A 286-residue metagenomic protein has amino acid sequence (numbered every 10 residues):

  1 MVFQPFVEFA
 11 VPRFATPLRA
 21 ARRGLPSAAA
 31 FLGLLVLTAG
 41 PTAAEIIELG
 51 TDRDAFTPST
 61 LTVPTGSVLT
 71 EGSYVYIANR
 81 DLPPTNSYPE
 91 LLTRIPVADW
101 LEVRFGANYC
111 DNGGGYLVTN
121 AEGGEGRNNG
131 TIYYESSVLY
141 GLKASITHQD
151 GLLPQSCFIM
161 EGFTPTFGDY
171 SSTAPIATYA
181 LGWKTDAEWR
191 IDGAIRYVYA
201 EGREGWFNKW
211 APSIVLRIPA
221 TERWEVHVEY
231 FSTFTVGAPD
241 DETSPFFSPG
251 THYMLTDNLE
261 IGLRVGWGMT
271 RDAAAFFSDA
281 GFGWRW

Functional and structural regions predicted by a protein language model:
P5-F6, A10-A29: Bacterial N-terminal signal peptides that target proteins for export
P26-T38: Bacterial N-terminal signal peptides
A43-W286: Transmembrane beta-barrel domains of Gram-negative outer membranes and organellar outer membranes
